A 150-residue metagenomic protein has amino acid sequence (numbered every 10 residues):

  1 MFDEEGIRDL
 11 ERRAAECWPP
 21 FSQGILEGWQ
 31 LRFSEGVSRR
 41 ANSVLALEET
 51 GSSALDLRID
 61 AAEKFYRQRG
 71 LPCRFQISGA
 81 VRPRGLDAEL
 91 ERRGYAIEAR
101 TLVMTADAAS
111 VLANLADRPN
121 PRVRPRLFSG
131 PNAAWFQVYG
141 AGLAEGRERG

Functional and structural regions predicted by a protein language model:
M1-Q68, R82, E145-G150: N-terminal charged segments
L55-E148: Acyl-donor-binding surface of acyltransferase catalytic domains
